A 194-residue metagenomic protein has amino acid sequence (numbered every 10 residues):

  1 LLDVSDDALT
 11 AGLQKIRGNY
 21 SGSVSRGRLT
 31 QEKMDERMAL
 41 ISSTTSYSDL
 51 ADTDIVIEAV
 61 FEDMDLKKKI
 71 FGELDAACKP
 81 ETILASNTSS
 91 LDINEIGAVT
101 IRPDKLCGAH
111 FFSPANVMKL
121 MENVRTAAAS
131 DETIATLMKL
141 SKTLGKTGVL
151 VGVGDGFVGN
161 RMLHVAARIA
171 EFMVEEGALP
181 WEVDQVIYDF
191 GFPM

Functional and structural regions predicted by a protein language model:
L2-E36, M121-I134, G154-L163, M173: Rossmann-like dinucleotide-binding cores of NAD(P)H-dependent redox enzymes
L2-S5, T44, T53, E58-V60 (+8 more regions): Generic beta-strand/beta-sheet core signal
V4-A11, G22-L84, S90-N94, M121: Rossmann-like NAD(P)-binding element
L13-Q14, T53-I55, I93-T100, M118-E122 (+1 more regions): Short acidic, glycine/serine/threonine-rich loops at helix termini
I16, I41, V56-E58, A85 (+4 more regions): Conserved structural-core and active-site-/substrate-pathway-adjacent residues in large, well-folded domains of enzymes
G18-S21, S25, A76-K79, I101 (+3 more regions): Generic secondary-structure signature for well-ordered alpha-helical cores
D63-L140: Rossmann-fold NAD(P)-binding glycine/threonine-rich loop
V124, A128, G148-M194: Substrate-binding/catalytic subdomain of NAD(P)-dependent oxidoreductase enzymes
